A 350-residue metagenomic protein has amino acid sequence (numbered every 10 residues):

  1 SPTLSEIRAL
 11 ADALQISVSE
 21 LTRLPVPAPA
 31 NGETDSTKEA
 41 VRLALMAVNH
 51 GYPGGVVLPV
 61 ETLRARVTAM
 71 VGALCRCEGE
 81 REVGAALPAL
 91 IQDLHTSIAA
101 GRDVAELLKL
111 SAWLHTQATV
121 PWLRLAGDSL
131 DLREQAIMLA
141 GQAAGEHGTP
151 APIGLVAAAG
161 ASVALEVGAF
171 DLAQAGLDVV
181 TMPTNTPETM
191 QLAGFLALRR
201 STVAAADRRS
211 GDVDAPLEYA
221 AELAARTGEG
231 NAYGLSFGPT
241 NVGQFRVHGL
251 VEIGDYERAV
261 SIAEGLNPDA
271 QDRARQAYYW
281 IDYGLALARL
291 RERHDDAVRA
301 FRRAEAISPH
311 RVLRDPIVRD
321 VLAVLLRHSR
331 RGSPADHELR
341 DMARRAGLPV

Functional and structural regions predicted by a protein language model:
S1-P2, P27: Recognition helix of helix-turn-helix/homeodomain-like DNA-binding domains that insert into the DNA major groove
L4-E20: DNA major-groove recognition helix of helix-turn-helix/homeodomain DNA-binding modules
Q15-A30, V242: Short C-terminal boundary/hinge segments that cap the last helix of small helical domains
R23-G54: Short, charged recognition helix plus adjacent turn of helix-turn-helix-like nucleic-acid-binding domains
K38, V60-R64, D336: Onset of an N-terminal alpha helix
P53-E61: TPR-adjacent "capping" and linker segments in tetratricopeptide-repeat scaffold/adaptor proteins
R66-V350: Conserved binding/catalytic microenvironments
